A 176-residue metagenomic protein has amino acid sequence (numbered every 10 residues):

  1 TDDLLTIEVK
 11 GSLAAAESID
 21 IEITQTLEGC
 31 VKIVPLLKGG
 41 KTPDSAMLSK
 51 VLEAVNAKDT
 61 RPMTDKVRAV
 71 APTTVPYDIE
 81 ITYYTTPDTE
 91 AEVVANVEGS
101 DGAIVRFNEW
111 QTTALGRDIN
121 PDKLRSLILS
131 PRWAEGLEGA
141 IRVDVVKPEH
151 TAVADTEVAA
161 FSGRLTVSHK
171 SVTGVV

Functional and structural regions predicted by a protein language model:
T1-V176: Acidic, low-complexity glycine/serine/threonine-rich segments
